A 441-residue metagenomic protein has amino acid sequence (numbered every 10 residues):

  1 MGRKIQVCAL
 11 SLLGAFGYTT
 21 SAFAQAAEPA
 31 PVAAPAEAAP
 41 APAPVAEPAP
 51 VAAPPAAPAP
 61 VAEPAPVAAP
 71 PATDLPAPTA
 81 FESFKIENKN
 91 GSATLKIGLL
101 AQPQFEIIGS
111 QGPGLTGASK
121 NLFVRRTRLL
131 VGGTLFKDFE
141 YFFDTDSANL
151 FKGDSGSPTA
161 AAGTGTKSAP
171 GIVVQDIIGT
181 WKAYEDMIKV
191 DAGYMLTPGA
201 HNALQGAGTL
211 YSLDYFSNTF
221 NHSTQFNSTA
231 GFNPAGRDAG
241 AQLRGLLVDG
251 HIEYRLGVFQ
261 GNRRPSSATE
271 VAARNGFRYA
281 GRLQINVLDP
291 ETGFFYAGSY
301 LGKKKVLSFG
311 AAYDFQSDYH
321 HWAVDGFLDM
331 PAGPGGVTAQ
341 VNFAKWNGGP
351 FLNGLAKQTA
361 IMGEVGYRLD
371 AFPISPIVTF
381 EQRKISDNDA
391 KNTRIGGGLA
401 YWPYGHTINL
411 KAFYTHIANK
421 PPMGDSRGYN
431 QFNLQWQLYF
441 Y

Functional and structural regions predicted by a protein language model:
M1-R3: N-terminal secretory signal peptides that target proteins for export/translocation
I5-Q6, S11-G14, A22-Q104, I108-P113 (+2 more regions): N-terminal periplasmic/intermembrane-space "pro-region" immediately following the signal or transit peptide
Q6-C8, L130, F413: Residue-level detector of intrinsically disordered/flexible regions characterized by low predicted structural confidence
L13-S21, G179, Y404: Hydrophobic alpha-helical segments of integral membrane proteins
F16, V287, W436-F440: C-terminal alpha-helix/helix-terminus motif
P60-V61, P66-P76, G114-T116, A160-K167 (+2 more regions): Outer-membrane beta-barrel pore domains
A77, E82-R264, A273-G293, A297 (+3 more regions): Outer membrane beta-barrel
T269-D289, D318-G326, V337, Q431-F432: Conserved long hydrophobic alpha-helices within structured protein cores
